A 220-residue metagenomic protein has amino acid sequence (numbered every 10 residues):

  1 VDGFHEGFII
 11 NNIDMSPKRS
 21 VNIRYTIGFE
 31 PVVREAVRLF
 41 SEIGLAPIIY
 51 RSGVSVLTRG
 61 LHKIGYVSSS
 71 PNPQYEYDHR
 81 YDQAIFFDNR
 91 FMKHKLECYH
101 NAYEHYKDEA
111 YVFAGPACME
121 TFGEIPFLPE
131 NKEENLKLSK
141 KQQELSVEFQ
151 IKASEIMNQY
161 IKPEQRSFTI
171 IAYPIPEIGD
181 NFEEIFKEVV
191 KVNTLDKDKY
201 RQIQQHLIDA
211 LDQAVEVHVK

Functional and structural regions predicted by a protein language model:
V1-K220: Active-site bordering "gate/hinge" segments that shape substrate access to catalytic or cofactor-binding pockets
